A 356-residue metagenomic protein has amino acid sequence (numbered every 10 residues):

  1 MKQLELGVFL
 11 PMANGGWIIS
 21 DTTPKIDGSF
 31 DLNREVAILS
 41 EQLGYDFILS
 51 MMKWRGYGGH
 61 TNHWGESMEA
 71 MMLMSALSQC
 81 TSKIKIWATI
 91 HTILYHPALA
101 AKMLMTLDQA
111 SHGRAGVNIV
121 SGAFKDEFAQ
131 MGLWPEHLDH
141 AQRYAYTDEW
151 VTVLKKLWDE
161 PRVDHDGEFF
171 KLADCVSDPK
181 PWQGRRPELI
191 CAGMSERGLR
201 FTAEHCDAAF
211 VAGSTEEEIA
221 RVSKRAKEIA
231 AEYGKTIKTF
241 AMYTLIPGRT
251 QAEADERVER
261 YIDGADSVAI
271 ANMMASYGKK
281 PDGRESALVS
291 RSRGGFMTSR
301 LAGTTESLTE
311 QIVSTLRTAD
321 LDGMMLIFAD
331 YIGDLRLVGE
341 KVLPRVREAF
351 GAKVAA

Functional and structural regions predicted by a protein language model:
M1, E41-Q42, M74-S82, L104 (+4 more regions): Acidic (Asp/Glu)-rich catalytic clusters
M1-C80, D166, W182-P187, F350 (+1 more regions): N-terminal beta1-alpha1-beta2 module of alpha/beta enzyme domains
K2-M12, I38-Q42, A123, D139-R185 (+2 more regions): An alpha-helical appendage that flanks or caps ligand/catalytic pockets
L4-V8, I48-S50, I86-A88, A115-I119 (+4 more regions): Hydrophobic faces of well-ordered beta-strands that scaffold small-molecule active sites in alpha/beta enzyme cores
L6, S40, G44, L77 (+9 more regions): Conserved, mostly hydrophobic/aromatic
W17-F30, T89-A98, H137, Q183-M194 (+2 more regions): Active-site mouth loops of central-metabolism enzymes
S29, N33, A70, M74 (+6 more regions): Aromatic/hydrophobic pocket-lining residues that form the small-molecule binding cavity in soluble enzyme cores
S195-E218: Long hydrophobic segments that form regular secondary structure
